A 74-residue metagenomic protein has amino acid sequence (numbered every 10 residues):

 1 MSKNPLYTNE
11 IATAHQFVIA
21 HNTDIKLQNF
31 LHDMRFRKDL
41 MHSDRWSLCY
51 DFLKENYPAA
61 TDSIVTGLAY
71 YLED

Functional and structural regions predicted by a protein language model:
M1-L6, Y70-D74: Short intrinsically disordered terminal tails
S2-F30: N-terminal acidic leader/helix
A20-E73: Acidic, low-complexity, intrinsically disordered interaction modules
